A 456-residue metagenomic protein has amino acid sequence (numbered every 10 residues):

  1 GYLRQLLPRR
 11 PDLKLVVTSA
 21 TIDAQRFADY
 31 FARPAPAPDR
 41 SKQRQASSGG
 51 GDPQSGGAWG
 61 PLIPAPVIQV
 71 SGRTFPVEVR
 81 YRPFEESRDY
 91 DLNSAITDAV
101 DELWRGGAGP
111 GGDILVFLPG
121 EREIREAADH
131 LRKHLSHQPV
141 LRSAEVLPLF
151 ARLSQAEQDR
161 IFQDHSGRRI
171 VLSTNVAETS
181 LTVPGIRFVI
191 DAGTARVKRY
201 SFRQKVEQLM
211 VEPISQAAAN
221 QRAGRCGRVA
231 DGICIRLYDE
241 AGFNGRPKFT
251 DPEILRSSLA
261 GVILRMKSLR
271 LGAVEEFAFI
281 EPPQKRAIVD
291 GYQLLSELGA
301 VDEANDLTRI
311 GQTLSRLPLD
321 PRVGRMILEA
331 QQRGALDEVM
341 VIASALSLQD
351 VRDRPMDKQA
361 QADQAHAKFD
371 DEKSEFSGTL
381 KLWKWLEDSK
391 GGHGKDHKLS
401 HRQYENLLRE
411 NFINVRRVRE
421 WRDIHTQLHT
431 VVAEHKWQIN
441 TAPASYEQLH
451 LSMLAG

Functional and structural regions predicted by a protein language model:
G1-S48, G56-M326, K436-A444, Q448-S452 (+1 more regions): P-loop NTPase motor module signature
L294, G299, Q312, R316-P318 (+1 more regions): Extended, charged helical/alpha-beta scaffold domains that provide interaction surfaces
